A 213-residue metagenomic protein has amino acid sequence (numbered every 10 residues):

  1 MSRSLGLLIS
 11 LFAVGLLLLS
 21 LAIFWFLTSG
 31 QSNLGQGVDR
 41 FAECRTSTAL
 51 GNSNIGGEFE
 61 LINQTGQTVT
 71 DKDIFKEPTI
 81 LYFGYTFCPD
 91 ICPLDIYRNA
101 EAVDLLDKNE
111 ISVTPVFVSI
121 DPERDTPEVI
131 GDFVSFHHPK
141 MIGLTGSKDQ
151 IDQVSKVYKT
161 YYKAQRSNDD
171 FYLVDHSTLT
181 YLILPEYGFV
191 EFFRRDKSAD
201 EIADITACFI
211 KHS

Functional and structural regions predicted by a protein language model:
M1-E58, H212-S213: N-terminal targeting signals for export/organelle localization
N54-G56, P78, D175-S177: Short, small/polar residue-rich loop motifs at catalytic or cofactor-binding pockets
N63-Q64, L184: Short, acidic, Ser/Thr-enriched surface-loop or helix-capping motifs
T65-Q67, G188: Residue-level signal for well-ordered, solvent-exposed loop/turn and beta-edge residues enriched in charged/polar side
V69-D95, N99: Short active-site neighborhood of thiol/selenol oxidoreductases, capturing the structured segment around
I80-L81, P115, T180: Hydrophobic beta-strand anchors of alpha/beta hydrolase catalytic cores
L94-V154: Structural microenvironment flanking redox-active thiols in thiol-disulfide oxidoreductases
Q150-I205: Thiol/disulfide oxidoreductase modules built on the thioredoxin-like
